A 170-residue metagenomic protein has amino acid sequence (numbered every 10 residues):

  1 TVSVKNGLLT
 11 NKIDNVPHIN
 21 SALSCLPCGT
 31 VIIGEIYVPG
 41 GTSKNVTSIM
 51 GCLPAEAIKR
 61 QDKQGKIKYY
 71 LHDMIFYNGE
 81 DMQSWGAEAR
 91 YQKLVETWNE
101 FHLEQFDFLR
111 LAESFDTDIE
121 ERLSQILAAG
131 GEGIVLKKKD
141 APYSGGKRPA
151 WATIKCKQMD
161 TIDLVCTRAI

Functional and structural regions predicted by a protein language model:
T1-L103: Covalent nucleotidyltransferase
T1-L9, K63-G65, Y77, V95-I170: Nucleic-acid 5′ end/cap handling module spanning
